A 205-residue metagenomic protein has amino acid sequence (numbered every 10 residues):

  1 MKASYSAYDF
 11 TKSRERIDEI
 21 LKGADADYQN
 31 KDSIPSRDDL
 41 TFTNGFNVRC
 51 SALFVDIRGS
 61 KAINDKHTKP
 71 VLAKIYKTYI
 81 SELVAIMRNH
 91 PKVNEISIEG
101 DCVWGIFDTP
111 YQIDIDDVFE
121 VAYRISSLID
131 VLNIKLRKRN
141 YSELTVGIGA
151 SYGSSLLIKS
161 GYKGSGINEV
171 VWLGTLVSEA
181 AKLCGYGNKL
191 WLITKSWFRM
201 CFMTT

Functional and structural regions predicted by a protein language model:
M1-N47: Regulatory cytosolic signal-relay segments
K2-I17, D65-H67, D108-Q112, T145 (+1 more regions): A broad, low-specificity signal for short, low-complexity segments enriched in glycine/proline and polar/charged
Y5, C50-A52, K135-N140: N-terminal short leaders/motifs
L21-D27, G45-F46, Y76-T78, V118-Y123 (+1 more regions): N-terminal start-of-chain detector that recognizes signal peptides and the immediate post-cleavage beginning
G23-D39, T68-L83, I129-R137, Y152: Short charge-dense sequence patches
D27-N30, V48-L53, L72, H90-I96 (+2 more regions): Short, functional N-terminal and low-complexity linear motifs
D38-D117: Catalytic NTP-binding/metal-coordinating core of nucleotidyl cyclase/transferase enzymes
Y111-T205: Catalytic beta-strand-to-alpha-helix segment of the class III nucleotidyl cyclase homology domain
